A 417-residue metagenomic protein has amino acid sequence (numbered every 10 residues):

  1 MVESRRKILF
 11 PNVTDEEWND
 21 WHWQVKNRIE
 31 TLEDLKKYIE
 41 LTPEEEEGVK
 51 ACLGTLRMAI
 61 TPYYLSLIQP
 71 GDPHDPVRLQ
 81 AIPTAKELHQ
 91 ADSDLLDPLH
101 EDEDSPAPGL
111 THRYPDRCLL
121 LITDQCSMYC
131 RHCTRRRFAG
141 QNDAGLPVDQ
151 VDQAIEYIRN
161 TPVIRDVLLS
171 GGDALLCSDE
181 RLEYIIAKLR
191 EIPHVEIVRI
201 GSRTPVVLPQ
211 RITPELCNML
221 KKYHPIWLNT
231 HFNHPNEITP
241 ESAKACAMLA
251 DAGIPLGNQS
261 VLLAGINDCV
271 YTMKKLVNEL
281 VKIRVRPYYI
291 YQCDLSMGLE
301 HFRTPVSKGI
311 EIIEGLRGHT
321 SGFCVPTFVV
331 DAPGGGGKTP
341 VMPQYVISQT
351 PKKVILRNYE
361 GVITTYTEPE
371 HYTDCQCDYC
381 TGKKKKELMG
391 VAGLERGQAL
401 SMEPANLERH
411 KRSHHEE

Functional and structural regions predicted by a protein language model:
M1-H112, L407-E408, H414-H415: Flexible, acidic/Gly-rich N-terminal and inter-domain linker regions that tether and position cofactor-handling modules
Y64, C126, C130, Y288: Conserved, mostly hydrophobic/aromatic
E103-P106, Y114-D116, T381-E417: A short, charged
S105-G109, C118-L121, D152-I158: Short, charged beta->alpha transition segments
H112-D149, I200: Canonical Radical SAM [4Fe-4S] cluster-binding loop centered on the CxxxCxxC motif and its immediate flanking residues
D152-P162, L175-T320: Conserved AdoMet/S-adenosylmethionine-binding subsite of the radical SAM
V167-G171: Active-site groove signature of glycoside hydrolases
I313-S401: C-terminal accessory regions of radical SAM enzymes
